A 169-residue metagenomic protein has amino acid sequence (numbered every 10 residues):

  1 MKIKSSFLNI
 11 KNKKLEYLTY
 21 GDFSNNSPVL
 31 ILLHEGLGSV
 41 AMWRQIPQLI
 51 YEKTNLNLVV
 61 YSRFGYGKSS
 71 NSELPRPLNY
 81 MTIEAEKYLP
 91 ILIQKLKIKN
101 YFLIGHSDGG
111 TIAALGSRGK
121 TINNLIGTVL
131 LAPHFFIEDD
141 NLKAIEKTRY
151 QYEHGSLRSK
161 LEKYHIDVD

Functional and structural regions predicted by a protein language model:
M1-K14: N-terminal cap/lid segment of alpha/beta-hydrolase-fold proteins
K13-N71: Conserved HGGG/HGGXW glycine-rich cap/lid loop of the alpha/beta-hydrolase fold
W43, S70-E73, D139-A144: Short aromatic-enriched loop/helix-cap "lid" or pocket-rim segments at secondary-structure transitions that line
P47, I93, G116-S117: A conserved amphipathic alpha-helix that caps or lines the catalytic cleft of carbohydrate- and lipid-modifying enzymes
V60-Y101: Active-site loop/oxyanion-hole signature of alpha/beta-hydrolase fold enzymes
Y101, G105-S107: Conserved alpha/beta-hydrolase "nucleophile elbow" surrounding the catalytic nucleophile
T111-S156: Flexible "cap/lid" loop of the alpha/beta hydrolase fold
R158-D169: Hydrophobic, aromatic-rich cap/lid helix
